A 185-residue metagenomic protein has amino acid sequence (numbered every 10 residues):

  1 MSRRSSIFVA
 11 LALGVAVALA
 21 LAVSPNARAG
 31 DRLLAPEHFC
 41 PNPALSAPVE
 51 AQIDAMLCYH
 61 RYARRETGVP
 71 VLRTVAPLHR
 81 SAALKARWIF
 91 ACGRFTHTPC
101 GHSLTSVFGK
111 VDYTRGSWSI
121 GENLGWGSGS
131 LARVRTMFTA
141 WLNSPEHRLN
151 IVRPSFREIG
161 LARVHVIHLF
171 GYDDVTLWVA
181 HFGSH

Functional and structural regions predicted by a protein language model:
M1-A12: Bacterial N-terminal signal peptides that target proteins for export
R3-R4, A22, R65: Intrinsically disordered, low-complexity segments
A10-A22: Bacterial N-terminal signal peptides
P25-A29: Sec/Tat signal peptide C-region and signal peptidase I cleavage site
G30-K110, P154-G160, V164: Short, well-ordered surface patches within globular domains
L104-S184: A well-ordered secondary-structure block
